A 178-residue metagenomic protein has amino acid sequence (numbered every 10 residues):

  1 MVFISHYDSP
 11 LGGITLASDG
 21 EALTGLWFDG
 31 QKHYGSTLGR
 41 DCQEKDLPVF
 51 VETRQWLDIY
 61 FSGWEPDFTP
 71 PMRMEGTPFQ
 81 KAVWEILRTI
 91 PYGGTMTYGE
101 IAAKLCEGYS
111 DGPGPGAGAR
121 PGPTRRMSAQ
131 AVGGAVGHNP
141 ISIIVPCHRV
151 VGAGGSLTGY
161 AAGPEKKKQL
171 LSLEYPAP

Functional and structural regions predicted by a protein language model:
M1-T24: DNA-contacting interfaces and partner/effector-binding or oligomerization modules in DNA-centric proteins
F3-P10, W64-P178: Nucleic acid-binding interface residues in structured DNA/RNA-binding domains, emphasizing the DNA-engaging scaffolds
G12, F28-Q31, E75: Histidine- and/or cysteine-centered catalytic micro-motif in compact active-site loops
S18-T69: Compact structured core domains
